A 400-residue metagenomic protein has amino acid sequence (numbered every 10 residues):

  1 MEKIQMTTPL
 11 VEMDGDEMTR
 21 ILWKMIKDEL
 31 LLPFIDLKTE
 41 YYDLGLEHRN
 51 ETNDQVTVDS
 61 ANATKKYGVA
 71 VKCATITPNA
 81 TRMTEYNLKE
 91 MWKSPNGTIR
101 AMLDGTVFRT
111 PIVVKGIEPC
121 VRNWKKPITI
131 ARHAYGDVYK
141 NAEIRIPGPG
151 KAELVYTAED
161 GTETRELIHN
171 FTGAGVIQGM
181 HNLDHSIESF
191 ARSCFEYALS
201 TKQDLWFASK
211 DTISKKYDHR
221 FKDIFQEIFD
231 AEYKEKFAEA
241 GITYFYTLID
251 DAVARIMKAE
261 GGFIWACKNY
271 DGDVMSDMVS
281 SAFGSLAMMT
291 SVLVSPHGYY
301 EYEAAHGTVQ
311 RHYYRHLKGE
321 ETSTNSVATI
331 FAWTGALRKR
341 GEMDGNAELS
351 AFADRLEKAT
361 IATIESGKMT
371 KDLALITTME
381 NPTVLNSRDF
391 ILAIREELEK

Functional and structural regions predicted by a protein language model:
E2-T8, M18, L22-W23, D28-N53 (+1 more regions): N-terminal alpha-helical transmembrane segments of multi-pass membrane transport and channel/translocase proteins
M6-M25, E29, L154-T247: Glycine-rich phosphate/diphosphate-binding loop of Rossmann-like nucleotide-binding domains
I35-Y41, T201-S209, Y233-Y246, G341-A353 (+1 more regions): Flexible, glycine/charged-enriched surface loops at secondary-structure junctions
L46-S60, K222-F263, C267: N-terminal small/polar loop signature for handling phosphorylated ligands or for N-terminal nucleophile
E47-E159, E163, Y270-V274: N-terminal glycine-rich phosphate/adenylate-binding segment common to multiple enzyme folds
A134-Y135, K140-A191, A198, M343-N346 (+2 more regions): Glycine-rich phosphate/pyrophosphate-binding loop and the adjoining helix
I256-R355, A359-S366: Glycine-rich phosphate/nucleotide-binding loop
